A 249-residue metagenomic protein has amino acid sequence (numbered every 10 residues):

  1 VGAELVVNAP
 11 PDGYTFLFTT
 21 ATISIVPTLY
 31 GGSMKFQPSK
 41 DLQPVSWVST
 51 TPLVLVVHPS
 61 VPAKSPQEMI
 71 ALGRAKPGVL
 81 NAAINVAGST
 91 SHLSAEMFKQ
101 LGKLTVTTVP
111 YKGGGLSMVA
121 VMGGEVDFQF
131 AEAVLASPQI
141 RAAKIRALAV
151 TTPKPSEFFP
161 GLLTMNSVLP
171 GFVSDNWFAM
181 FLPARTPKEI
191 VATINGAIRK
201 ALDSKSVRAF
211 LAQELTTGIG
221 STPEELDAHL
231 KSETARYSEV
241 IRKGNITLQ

Functional and structural regions predicted by a protein language model:
V1-P11, M97, L101, G115-E125 (+2 more regions): Short helices/loops that flank or line small-molecule/ion binding pockets
G2, A21-I25, S65, S91-S94 (+9 more regions): Stable alpha-helical elements in mature extracytoplasmic
N8-Y14, T28-L116, F128, M165 (+2 more regions): Hinge/capping helix and adjacent helix->loop/strand transition within the periplasmic-binding protein
G13-T19, N81, D127-A131, A147-A149 (+1 more regions): Paired acidic/hydrophobic, glycine-rich loop segments that form the ligand-binding mouth/hinge of periplasmic-binding
T22-G31, H92, M97-L101, F128-G161: A ligand-binding cleft/hinge motif common to bilobed small-molecule-binding domains
L101-L104, R141-A142, K188-Q249: An extracytoplasmic/periplasmic, membrane-proximal ligand-sensing/linker region
